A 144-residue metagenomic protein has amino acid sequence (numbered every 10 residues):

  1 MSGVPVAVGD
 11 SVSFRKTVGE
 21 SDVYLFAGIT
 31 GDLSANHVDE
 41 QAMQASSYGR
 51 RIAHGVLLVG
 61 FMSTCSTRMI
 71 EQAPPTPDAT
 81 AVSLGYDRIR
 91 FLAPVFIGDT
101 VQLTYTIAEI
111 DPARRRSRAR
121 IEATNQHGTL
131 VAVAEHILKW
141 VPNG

Functional and structural regions predicted by a protein language model:
M1-A53, E71, Q126, W140-P142: Catalytic strand-loop segment that frames the active site of acyl-thioester-processing enzymes
M1-S11, F91-G144: HotDog/MaoC-like acyl-thioester-processing domains
G31-D32, M43, E71-Q72, P77-A79 (+3 more regions): Short, charged/polar low-complexity linear motifs in solvent-exposed/disordered segments
S47-R50, S63-T104: Hydrophobic beta-strand-centered segment that forms part of the acyl-chain substrate-binding groove
L57-F61: Short amphipathic alpha-helical face segments that pack within enzyme cores and frequently flank/anchor catalytic
